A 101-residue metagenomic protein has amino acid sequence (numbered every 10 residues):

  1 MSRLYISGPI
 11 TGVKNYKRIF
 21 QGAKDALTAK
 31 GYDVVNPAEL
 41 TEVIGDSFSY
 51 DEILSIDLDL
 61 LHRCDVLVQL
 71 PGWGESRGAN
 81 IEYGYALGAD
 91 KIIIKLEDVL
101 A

Functional and structural regions predicted by a protein language model:
M1-A101: Conserved catalytic or regulatory cores that recognize and/or transform ribose-phosphate-containing ligands
